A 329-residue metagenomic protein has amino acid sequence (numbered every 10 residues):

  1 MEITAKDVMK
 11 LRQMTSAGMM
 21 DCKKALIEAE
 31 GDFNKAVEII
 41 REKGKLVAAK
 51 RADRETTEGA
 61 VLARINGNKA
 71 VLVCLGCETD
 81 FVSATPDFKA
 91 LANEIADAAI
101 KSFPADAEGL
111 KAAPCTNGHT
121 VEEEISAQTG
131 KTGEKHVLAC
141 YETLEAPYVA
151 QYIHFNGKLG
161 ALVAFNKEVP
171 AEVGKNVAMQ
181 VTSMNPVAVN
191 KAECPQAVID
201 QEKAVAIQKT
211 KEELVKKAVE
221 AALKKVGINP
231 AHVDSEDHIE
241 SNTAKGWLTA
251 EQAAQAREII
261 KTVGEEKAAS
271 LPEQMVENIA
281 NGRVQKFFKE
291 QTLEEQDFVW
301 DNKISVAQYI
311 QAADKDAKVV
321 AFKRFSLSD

Functional and structural regions predicted by a protein language model:
E2-D329: N-terminal assembly/interaction segments in proteins that build large macromolecular machines
